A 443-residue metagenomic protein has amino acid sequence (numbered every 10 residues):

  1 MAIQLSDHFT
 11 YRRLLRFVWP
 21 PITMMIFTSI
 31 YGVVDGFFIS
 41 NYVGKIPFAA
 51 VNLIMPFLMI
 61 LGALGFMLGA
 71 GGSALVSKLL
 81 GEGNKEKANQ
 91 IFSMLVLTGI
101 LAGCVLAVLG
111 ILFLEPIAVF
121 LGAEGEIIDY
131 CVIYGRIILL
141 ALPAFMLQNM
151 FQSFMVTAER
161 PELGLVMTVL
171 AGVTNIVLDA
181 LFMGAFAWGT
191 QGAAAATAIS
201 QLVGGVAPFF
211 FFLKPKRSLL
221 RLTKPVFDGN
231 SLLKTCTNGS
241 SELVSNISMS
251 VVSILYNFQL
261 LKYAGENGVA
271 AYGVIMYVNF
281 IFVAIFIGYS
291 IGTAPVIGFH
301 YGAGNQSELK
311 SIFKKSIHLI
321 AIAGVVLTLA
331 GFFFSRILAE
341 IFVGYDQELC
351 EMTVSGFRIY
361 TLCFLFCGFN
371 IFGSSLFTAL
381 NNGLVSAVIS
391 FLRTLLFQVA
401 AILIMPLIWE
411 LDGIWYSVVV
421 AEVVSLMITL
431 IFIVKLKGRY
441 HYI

Functional and structural regions predicted by a protein language model:
M1-V18, V76-P143, A185-S240, I297-C363 (+1 more regions): Short alpha-helical transmembrane segments in multi-pass integral membrane proteins
S6-V43, P56-G71, L75, L79 (+5 more regions): N-terminal transmembrane alpha-helices
R16-D35, I137, A171, S200-G204 (+3 more regions): Transmembrane helical elements of multi-pass membrane transporters/channels
P21, M25, F37, N41 (+17 more regions): Transmembrane alpha-helix boundary and packing residues in multipass membrane permease domains and related
I30-F48, A118-G125, L181-W188, S250-Y277 (+4 more regions): Helix-terminus/linker motif at the lipid-water interface of multi-pass membrane proteins
F48-V108, F145-G164, A271-S335, C367-I389: Small-residue-rich hydrophobic transmembrane alpha-helices
I60-A63, N175-A180, G205-F209, F280-A284 (+3 more regions): Hydrophobic transmembrane alpha-helices of multi-pass small-molecule transporters
G69, I137-V156, M167-N175, A193-V206 (+5 more regions): Short runs within selected transmembrane alpha-helices of multi-pass transporters and secretion channels
